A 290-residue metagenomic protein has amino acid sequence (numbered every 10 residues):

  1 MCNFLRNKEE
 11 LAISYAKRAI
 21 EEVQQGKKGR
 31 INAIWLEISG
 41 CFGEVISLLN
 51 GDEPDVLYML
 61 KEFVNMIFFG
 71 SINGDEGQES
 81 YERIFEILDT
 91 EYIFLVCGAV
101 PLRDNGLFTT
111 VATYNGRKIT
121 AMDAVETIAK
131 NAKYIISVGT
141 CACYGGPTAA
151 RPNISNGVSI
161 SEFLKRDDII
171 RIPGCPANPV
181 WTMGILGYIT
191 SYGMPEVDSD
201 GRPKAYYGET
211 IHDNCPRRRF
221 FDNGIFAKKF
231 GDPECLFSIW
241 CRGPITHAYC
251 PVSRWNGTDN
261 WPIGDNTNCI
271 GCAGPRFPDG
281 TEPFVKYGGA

Functional and structural regions predicted by a protein language model:
C2-W240, P244, D259, P278 (+1 more regions): Iron-sulfur-associated redox domains of electron-transfer enzymes in respiratory and anaerobic energy metabolism
E234-A290: C-terminal, charge/polar-rich interaction regions
